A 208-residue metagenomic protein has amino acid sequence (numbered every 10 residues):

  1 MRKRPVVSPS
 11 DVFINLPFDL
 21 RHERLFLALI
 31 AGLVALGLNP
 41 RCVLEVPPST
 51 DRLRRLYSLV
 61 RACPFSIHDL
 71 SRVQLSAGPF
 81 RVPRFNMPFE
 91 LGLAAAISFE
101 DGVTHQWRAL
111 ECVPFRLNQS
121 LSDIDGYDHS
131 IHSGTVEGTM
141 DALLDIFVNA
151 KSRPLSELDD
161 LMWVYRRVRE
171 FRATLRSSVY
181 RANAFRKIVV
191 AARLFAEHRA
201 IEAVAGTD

Functional and structural regions predicted by a protein language model:
M1-C63, A182-D208: Conserved N-terminal substructure of TIR/SEFIR domains
N15, V43, D69, L110-E111: Conserved beta-strand segments of the P-loop GTPase G domain that flank and frequently precede/overlap
L29, L33-G37, S98, L143-K151: Hydrophobic, Leu/Ile/Phe/Ala-enriched alpha-helical segments that form helix-helix packing faces
P40, S66-I67, D101, W107: Hydrophobic beta-strand scaffold residues
E45-P88, E100: TIR-domain catalytic/interaction hotspot
A77-I146: Cross-kingdom TIR/SEFIR domain
N118-G206: C-terminal interaction surface of TIR/SEFIR-family domains
